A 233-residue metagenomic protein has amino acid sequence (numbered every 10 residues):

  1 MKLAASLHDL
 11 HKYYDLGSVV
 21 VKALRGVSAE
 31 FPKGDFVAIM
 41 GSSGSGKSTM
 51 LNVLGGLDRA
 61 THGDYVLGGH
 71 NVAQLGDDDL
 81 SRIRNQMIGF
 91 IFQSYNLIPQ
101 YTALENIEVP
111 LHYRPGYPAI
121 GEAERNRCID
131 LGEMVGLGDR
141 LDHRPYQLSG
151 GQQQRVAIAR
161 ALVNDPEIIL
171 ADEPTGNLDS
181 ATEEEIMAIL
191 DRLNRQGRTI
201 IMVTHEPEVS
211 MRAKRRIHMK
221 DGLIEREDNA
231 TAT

Functional and structural regions predicted by a protein language model:
L3-M219: ABC family nucleotide-binding domain
R216-N229: H-loop (His-switch) and adjacent beta-strand-loop-beta switch element of ABC-type ATPase nucleotide-binding domains
T231-T233: ABC ATPase nucleotide-binding domains
